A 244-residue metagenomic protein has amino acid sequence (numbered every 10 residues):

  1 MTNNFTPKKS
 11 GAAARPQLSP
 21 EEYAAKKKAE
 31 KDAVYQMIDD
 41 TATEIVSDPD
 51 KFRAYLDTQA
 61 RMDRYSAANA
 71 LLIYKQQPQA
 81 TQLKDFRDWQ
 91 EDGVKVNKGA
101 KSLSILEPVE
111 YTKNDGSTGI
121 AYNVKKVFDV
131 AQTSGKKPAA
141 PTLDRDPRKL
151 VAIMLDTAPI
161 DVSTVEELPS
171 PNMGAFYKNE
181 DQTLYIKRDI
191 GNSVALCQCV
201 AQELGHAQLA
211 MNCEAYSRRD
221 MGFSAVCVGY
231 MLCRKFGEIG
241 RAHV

Functional and structural regions predicted by a protein language model:
M1-H243: N-terminal accessory/interface modules of nucleic-acid-binding and processing proteins
